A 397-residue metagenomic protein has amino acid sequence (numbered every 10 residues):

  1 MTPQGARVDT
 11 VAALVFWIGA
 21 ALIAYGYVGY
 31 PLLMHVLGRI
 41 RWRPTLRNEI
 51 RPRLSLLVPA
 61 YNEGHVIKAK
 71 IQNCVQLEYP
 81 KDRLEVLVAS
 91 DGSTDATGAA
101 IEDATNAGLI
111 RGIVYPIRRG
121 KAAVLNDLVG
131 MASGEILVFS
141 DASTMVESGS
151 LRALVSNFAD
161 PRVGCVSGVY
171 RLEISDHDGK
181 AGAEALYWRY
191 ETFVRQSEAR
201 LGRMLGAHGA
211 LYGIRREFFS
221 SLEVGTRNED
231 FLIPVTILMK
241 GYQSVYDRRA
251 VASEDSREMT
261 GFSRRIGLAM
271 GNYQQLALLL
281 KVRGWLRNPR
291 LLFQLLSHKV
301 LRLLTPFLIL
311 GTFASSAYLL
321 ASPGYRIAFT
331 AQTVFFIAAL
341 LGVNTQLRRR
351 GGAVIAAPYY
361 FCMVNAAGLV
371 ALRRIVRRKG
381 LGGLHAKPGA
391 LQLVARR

Functional and structural regions predicted by a protein language model:
T2-I50: N-terminal membrane-anchoring/stem segments of glycan-assembly enzymes
L33-R53, T260, L280-L292, T333-R397: Juxtamembrane C-terminal module of membrane proteins
P52-S55, E85, L232: Cell-envelope/extracellular polymer assembly enzymes that use nucleotide-activated donors
Q72-R83: Short, acidic, metal-binding catalytic loop of nucleotide-sugar glycosyltransferases
N73, S90-A99, I117, T144: A conserved acidic beta->alpha catalytic loop
R83-L87, G98-M131, G182-R189, F193: Conserved donor nucleotide-binding strand/loop of the catalytic core
L137: Short aromatic/hydrophobic "clamp" motif used to bind/position activated sugar donors
F158-Y190, V224-E229, I233-L296, Y360 (+1 more regions): Catalytic donor/gating beta->alpha subdomain of glycosyltransferases that bind UDP-sugars
